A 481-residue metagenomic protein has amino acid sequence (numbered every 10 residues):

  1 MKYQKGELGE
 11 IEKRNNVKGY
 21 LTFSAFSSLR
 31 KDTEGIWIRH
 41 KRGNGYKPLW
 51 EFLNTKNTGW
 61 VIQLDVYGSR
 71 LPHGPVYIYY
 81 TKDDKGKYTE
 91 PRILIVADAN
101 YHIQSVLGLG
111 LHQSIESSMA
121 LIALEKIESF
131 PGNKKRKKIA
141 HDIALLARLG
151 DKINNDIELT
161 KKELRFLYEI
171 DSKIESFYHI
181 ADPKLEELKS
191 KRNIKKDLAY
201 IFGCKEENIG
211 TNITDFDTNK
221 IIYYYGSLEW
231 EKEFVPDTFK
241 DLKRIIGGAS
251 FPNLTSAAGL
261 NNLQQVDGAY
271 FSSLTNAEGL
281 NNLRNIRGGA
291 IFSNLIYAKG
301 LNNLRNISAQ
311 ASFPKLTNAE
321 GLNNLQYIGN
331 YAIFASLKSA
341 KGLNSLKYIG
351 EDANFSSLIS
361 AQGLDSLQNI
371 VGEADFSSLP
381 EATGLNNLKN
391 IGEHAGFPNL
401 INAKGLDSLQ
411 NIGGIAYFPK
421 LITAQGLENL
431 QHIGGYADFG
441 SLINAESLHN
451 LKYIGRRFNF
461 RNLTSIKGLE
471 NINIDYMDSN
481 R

Functional and structural regions predicted by a protein language model:
M1-T238, G247: Polar/charged low-complexity regulatory segments
E7, E12-N15, E320, E373 (+1 more regions): Composition-driven detection of intrinsically disordered, low-complexity segments
E12, Y20, S28, I36 (+17 more regions): Exposed boundary/loop context
K18, S24, N44, P75-I78 (+16 more regions): Intrinsically disordered, low-complexity segments enriched in small/polar residues
I222-Y224, L242-I245, Q264, R284 (+8 more regions): Flexible, charged surface loops at secondary-structure boundaries
L228-V235, I246-S256, Q265-N276, N285-Y297 (+9 more regions): Concave beta-strand-loop units of leucine-rich repeat
P236-F239, A257-N261, A277-N281, A298-N302 (+8 more regions): The feature encodes a structural signal of leucine-rich repeats
